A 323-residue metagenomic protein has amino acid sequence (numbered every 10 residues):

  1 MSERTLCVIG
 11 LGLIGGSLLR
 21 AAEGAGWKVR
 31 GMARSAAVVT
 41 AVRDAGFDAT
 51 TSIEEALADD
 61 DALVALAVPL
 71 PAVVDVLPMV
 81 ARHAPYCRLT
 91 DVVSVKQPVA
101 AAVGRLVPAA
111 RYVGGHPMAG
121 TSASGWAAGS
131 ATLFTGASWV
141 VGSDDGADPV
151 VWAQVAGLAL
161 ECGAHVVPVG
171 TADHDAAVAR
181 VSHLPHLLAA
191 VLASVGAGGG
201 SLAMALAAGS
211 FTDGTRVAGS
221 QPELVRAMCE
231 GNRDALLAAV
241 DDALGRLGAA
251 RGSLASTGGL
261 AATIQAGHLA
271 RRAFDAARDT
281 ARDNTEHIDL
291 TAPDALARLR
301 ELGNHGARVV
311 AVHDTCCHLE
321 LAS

Functional and structural regions predicted by a protein language model:
M1-T50, L63: NAD(P)+-binding Rossmann beta1-loop-alpha1 motif at the extreme N-terminus of oxidoreductases
S2-T5, Y86, G136: Phosphate-coordination loops involved in phosphoryl transfer and adenosine-cofactor binding
D48-E54, V167-P168: Short acidic-hydrophobic, aromatic-tinged amphipathic segments that line or gate anion-handling sites
I53-T90: Rossmann-like NAD(P)-binding element
V76-A127: Rossmann-like NAD(P)(H) cofactor-binding subdomain of soluble oxidoreductases
L133-G219: Internal alpha-helical scaffold of NAD(P)-dependent oxidoreductase catalytic cores
L202-R278: Interdomain hinge/lid region at the active-site interface of Rossmann-like NAD(P)-dependent oxidoreductases
L247, L254-S256, L260-S323: NAD(P)-dependent dehydrogenase/reductase Rossmann-like domain
